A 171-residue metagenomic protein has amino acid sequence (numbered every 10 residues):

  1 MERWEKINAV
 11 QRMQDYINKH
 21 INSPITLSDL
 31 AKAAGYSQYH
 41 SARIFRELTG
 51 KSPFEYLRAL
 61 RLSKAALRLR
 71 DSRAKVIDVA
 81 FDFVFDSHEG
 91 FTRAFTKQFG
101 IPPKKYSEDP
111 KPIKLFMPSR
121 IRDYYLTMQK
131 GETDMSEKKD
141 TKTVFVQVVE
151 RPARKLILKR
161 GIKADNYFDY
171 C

Functional and structural regions predicted by a protein language model:
M1-E2, P24-L57, A80-P102: Basic/polar phosphate-binding segments, predominantly the helix-turn-helix DNA-binding elements of transcriptional
M1-N8, T141: Extreme N-terminus of proteins, especially the signal/transit-peptide cleavage junction and the first residues
R3, Q11-Q14, Q38, Q98 (+2 more regions): Residue-identity detector for glutamine
W4, S28, D165-D169: Charge-dense, low-complexity intrinsically disordered segments
I7, Q11-L27, E47-D82, D109-G131: Terminal helix-turn-helix DNA-binding modules in bacterial transcription factors
R12, I44, T49, S72 (+3 more regions): Short, well-ordered helical secondary-structure segments
S63, R70, E89, R93-C171: A solvent-exposed interaction/effector surface
